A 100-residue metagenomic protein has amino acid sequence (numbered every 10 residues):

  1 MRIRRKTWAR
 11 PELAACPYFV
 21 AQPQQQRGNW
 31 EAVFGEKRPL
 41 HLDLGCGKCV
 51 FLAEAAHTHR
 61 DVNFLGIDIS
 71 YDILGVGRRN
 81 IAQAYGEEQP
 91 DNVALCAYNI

Functional and structural regions predicted by a protein language model:
M1-L42, V50-H59: S-adenosyl-L-methionine
L42-L44, I67: Conserved beta-strand/loop positions that form the S-adenosyl-L-methionine
G47: Conserved glycine-rich SAM-binding loop
V62-F64: Short beta-strand element of Class I
S70: Conserved SAM/SAH-binding beta-strand->alpha-helix loop
I73: Conserved short alpha-helix immediately C-terminal to the canonical SAM/SAH-binding motif I of Rossmann-like
G77: Conserved SAM-binding loop
I81-I100: S-adenosyl-L-methionine
